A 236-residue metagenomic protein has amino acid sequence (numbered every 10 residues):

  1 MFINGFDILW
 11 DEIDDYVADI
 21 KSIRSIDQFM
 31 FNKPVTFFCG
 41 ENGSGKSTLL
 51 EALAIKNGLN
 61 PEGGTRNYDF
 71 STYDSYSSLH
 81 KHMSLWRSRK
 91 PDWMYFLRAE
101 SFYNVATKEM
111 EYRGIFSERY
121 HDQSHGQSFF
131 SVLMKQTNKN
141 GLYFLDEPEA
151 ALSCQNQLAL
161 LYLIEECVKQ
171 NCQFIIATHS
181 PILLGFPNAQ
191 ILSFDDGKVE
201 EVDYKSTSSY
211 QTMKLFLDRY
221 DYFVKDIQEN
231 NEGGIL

Functional and structural regions predicted by a protein language model:
M1-D27, N32: N-terminal pre-Walker A segment at the start of P-loop NTPase domains
I23-K33, Q136-N138, E166-V168: Phosphate-binding P-loop
V35-F37, T48-E111: ABC ATPase nucleotide-binding domain signature region
E41-N42: The conserved Walker
G45: Conserved glycine(s) of the Walker
Q123-E147, Q155-C167: GG-anchored amphipathic helix commonly corresponding to the ABC/SMC/Rad50 NBD signature/C-loop
Q155-Q173, S180-L236: C-terminal lobe/lid and adjacent interdomain/linker elements of RecA-like ASCE P-loop ATPase modules
